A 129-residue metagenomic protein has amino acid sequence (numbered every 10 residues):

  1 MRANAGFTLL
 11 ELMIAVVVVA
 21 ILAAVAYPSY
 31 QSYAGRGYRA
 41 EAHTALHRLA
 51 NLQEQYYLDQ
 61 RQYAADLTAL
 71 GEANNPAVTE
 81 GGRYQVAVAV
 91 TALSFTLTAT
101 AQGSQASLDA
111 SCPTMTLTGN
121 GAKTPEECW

Functional and structural regions predicted by a protein language model:
M1-S29: N-terminal single-pass transmembrane signal-anchor helix
A3-A5, S32, R36, Q55-D59: Conserved amphipathic alpha-helical interaction elements at protein-protein interfaces in regulatory, energy-coupling
G6, V19, G37, Q60-R61 (+1 more regions): A short, glycine- and basic residue-enriched loop/turn that sits immediately adjacent to a domain's principal
A15, Y33, Q102: Detector for the N-terminal beta1/A-loop initiation region of ABC nucleotide-binding domains
Q31, G35-L46: Membrane-proximal amphipathic alpha-helices that sit immediately adjacent to an N-terminal transmembrane/signal-anchor
T44, R48, L117-N120: Hydrophobic alpha-helical segments of small multi-pass membrane proteins
A45-Q60: N-terminal alpha-helical signal peptides/signal-anchor transmembrane segments
Y57-W129: Periplasmic/extracellular, small/polar-rich flexible segments of pilin-like filament-forming proteins
